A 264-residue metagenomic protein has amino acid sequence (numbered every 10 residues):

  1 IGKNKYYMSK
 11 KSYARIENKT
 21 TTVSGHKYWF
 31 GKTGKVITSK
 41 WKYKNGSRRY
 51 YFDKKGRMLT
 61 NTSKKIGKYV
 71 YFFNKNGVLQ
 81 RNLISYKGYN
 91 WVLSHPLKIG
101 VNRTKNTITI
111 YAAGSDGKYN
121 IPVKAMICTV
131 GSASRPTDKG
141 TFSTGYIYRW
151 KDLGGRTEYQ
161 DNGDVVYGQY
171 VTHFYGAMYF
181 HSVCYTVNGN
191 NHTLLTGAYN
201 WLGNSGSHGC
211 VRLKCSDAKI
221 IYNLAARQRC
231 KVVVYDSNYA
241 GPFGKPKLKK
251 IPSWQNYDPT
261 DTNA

Functional and structural regions predicted by a protein language model:
I1-H95, G163-D164: Extracellular adhesion/carbohydrate-binding repeat motifs centered on closely spaced tryptophans
K5, K27, R49, V70 (+6 more regions): A residue-level signal for beta-strand positions that form part of recognition/binding surfaces within mature
Y7, N106-Y111, V232-V234: Short polybasic amphipathic segments
K11-S12, T21, T33-G34, K54-G56 (+4 more regions): A short, sequence-level motif marking secondary-structure junctions
N45-G46, T104, A226: Short strand-connecting beta-turns/loops that link adjacent beta-strands
Y86-L194: Gly/Pro-biased beta-strand-loop elements
K151-A264: Exported/periplasmic cell-wall-interacting domains
